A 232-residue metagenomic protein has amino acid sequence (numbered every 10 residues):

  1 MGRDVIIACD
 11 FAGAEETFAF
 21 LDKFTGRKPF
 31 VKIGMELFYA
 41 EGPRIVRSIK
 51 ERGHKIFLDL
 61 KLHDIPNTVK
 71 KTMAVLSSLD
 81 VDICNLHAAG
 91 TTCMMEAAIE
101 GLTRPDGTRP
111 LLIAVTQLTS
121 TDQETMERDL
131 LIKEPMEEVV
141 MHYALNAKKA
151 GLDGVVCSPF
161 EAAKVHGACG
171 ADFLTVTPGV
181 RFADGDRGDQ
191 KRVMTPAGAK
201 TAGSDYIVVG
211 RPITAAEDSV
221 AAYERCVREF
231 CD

Functional and structural regions predicted by a protein language model:
G2, T68-D153, S158-E161, A168-D172 (+1 more regions): Conserved anion-binding
R3-C9, V31-I33, I56-L60, C84-L86 (+4 more regions): Hydrophobic faces of well-ordered beta-strands that scaffold small-molecule active sites in alpha/beta enzyme cores
A12-F24, N67-V75, M136-N146, K191-G198: Short, acidic/polar
G26, R52, L79, A150 (+1 more regions): Structural motif
P43, C157-S204: A C-terminal functional module that forms or caps the active site or interfaces directly with catalytic machinery
L79-T92, Q190-A222: Glycine-rich phosphate-binding active-site loops on the catalytic face of alpha/beta enzymes
M95-G101, P105, K200, I213-D232: C-terminal helical cap(s) of enzyme catalytic domains, especially alpha/beta-barrels
